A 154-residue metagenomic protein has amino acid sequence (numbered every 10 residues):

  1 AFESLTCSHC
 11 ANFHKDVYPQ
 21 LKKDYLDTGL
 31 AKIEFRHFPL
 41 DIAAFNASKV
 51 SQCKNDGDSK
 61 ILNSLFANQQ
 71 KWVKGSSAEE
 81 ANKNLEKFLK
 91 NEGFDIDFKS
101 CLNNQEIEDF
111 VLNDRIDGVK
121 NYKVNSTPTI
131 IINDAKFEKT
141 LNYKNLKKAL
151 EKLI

Functional and structural regions predicted by a protein language model:
E3, A11-K90: Structural alpha/beta surface segment adjacent to cysteine/selenocysteine redox centers across thiol/disulfide enzymes
S4, Y18, K87-I154: C-terminal cap of thioredoxin/glutaredoxin-like
S8: Short amphipathic alpha-helices within nucleic acid-binding modules
